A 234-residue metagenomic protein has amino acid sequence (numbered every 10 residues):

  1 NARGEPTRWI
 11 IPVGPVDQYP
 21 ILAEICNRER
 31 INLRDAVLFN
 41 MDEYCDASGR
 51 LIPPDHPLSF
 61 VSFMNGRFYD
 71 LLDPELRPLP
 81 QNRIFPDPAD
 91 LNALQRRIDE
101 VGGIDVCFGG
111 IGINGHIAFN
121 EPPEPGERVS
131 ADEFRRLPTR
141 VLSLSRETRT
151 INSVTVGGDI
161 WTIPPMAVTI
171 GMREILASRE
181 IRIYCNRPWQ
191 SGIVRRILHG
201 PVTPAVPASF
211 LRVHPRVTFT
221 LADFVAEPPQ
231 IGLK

Functional and structural regions predicted by a protein language model:
N1-W9, N27: N-terminal glycine-/serine-/threonine-rich phosphate-binding loop
W9-I25: N-terminal low-complexity or amphipathic/hydrophobic leaders
I11-V16, G109-I113, N186: Glycine-rich beta-strand-to-loop/alpha-helix junction loops that act as flexible
Y19-A23, R30-P54, G103, I117-R140: Active-site histidine-anchored catalytic micro-motif
I31-F108, T162: Ligand-binding beta-strand-loop-alpha-helix segment within the catalytic cores of soluble metabolic enzymes
Q95-R96, I117-A131, I193-I197, I231: A short secondary-structure junction signal
A118-P164, V168: Class I SAM-dependent methyltransferase SAM-binding "motif I" and its flanking Rossmann-like core
T169-K234: ATP/nucleoside-binding phosphotransfer catalytic cores, i.e., glycine-rich phosphate-binding loops
